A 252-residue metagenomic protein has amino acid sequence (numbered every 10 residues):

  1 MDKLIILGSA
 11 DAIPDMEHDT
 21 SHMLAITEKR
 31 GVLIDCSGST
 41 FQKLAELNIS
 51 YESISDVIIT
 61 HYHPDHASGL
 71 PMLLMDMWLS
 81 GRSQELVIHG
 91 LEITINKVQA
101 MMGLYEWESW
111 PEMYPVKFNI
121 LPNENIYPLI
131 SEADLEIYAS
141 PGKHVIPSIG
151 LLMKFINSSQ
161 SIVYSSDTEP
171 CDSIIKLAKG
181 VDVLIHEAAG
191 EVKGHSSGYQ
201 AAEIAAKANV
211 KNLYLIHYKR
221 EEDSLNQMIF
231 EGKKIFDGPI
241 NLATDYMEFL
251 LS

Functional and structural regions predicted by a protein language model:
M1-Y164, K176, I229-S252: Binuclear metal-dependent hydrolase catalytic cores
H61, D167, L213: Active-site glycine-centered loops adjacent to acidic/histidine catalytic or metal-binding residues that shape
H63, E92, T168, K219-E222: Short loop or secondary-structure boundary microenvironments that flank and position key functional residues
V145, T168-C171: Alpha-helix initiation and capping sites
P170-L251: Cap/insert and terminal regions of metallo-dependent hydrolase folds
